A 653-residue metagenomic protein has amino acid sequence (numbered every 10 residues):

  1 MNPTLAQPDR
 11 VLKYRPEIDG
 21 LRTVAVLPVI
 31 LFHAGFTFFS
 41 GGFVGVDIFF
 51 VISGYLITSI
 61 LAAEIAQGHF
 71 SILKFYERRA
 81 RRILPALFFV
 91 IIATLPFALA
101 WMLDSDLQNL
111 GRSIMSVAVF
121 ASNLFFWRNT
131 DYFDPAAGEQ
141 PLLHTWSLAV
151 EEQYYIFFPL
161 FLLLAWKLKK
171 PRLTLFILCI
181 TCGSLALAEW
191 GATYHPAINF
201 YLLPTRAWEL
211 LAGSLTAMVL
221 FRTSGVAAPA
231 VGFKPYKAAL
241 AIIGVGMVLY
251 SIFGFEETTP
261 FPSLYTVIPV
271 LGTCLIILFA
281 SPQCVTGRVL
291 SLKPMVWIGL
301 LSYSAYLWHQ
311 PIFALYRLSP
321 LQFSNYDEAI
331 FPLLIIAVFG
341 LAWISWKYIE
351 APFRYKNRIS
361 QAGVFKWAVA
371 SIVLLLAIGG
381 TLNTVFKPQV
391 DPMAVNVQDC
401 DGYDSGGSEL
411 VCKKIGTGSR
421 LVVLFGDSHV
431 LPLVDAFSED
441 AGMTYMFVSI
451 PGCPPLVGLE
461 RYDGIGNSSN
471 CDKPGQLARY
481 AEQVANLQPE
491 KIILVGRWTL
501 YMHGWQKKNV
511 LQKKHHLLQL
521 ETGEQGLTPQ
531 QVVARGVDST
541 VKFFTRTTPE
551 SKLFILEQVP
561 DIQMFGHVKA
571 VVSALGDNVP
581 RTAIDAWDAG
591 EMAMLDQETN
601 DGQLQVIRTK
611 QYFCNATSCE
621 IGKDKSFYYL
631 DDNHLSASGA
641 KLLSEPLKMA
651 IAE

Functional and structural regions predicted by a protein language model:
N2-I359: Membrane-interface helix/loop caps of multi-pass membrane proteins
N2-P3, E257, P320-P332, I336-W343 (+2 more regions): Extracellular/periplasmic envelope-modification machinery, especially enzymes that add or remove acyl/ester groups on
